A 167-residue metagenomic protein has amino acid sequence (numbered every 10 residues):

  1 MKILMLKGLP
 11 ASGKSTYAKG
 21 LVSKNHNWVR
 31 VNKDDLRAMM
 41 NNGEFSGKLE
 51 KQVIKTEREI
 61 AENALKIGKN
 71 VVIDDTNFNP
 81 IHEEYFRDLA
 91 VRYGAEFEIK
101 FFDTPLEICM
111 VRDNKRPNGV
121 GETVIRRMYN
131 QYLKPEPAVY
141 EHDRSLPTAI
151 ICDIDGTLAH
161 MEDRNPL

Functional and structural regions predicted by a protein language model:
M1-K7, S12, G20, W28 (+3 more regions): Conserved GTP-binding G-domain of TRAFAC-class P-loop NTPases and closely related GTPase folds
S12-K69, M110, E162-L167: Conserved substrate/cofactor phosphate-moiety recognition/catalytic segment in nucleotide-dependent phosphotransferases
N32-D34, D74, D153-D155: Acidic active-site catalytic centers that drive phospho-/nucleotidyl reactions and related ester hydrolyses
L36, F78-N79, T157-A159: Short acidic, S/G/P-rich loop/turn micro-motifs used as interaction or catalytic elements
M39, G43, L65, F78-P117: ATP-dependent NMP and nucleoside kinases share a basic, alpha-helical "lid"
E50-R58, P80, D103, E122 (+1 more regions): Amphipathic alpha-helical transducer elements in NTP-driven molecular machines
K69-N77, H142: Phosphate-binding beta-loop-alpha motif at adenosine-nucleotide cofactor sites
N77, D155, L167: Short, glycine-rich nucleotide/cofactor-binding loops
